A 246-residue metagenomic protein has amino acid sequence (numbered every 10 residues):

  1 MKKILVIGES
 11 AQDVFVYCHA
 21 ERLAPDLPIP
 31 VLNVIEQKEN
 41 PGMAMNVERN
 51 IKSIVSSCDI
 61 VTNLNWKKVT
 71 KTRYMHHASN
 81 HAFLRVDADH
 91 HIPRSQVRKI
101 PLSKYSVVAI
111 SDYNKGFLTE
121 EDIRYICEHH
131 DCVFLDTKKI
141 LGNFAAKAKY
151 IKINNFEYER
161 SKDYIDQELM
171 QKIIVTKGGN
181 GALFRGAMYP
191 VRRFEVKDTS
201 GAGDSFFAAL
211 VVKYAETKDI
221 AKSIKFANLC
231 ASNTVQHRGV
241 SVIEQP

Functional and structural regions predicted by a protein language model:
K2-I7, Q12-A109, E120-D122, V242-E244: Conserved N-terminal subdomain of the carbohydrate kinase-like
I7, V61-N63, D136, N154 (+1 more regions): Generic beta-sheet signal
E9-S10, Y113, S205: Active-site metal-binding loops of divalent metal-dependent hydrolases
S10-Q12, N65-K67, H90, K139 (+3 more regions): Glycine-rich beta-alpha junction loops
E21-L23, L27, Y74-D89, V107-I165 (+1 more regions): Conserved beta-alpha-beta core of the PfkB/ribokinase-like small-molecule kinase fold
C58-I60, Y150-N155, Y189-V191: Short hydrophobic/aromatic-enriched beta-strand-loop microsegments
D122-K147, K162-P246: Conserved phosphate-binding/catalytic region of the ribokinase-like
